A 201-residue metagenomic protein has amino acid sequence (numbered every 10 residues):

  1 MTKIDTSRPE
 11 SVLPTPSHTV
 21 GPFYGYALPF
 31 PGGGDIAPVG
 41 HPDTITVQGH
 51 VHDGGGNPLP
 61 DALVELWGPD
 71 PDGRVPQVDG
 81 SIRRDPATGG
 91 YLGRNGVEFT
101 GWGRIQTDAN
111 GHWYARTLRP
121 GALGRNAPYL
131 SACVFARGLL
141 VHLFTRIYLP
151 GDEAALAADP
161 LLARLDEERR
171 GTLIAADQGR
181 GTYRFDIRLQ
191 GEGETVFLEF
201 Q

Functional and structural regions predicted by a protein language model:
M1-Q201: Beta-strand-dominated extracellular/periplasmic modules and repeats in secreted or surface-exposed proteins
